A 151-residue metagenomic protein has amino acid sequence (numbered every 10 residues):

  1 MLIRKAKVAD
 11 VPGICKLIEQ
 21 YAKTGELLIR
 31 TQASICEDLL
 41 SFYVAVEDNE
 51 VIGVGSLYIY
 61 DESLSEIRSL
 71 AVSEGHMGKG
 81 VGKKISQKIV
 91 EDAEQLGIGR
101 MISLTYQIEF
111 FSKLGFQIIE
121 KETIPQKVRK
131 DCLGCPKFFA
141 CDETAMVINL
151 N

Functional and structural regions predicted by a protein language model:
M1-L2, Q95-M101: Short active-site oxyanion
L2-I14: A short beta-loop-alpha structural element at the N-terminal edge of CoA-dependent acyl/N-acetyltransferase catalytic
I18-V51: Active-site rim helix/loop that mediates acceptor-substrate recognition in acyltransferases
V44, E50-Y58, S63-A71: Conserved beta-strand in the GNAT
L70-M77, Y106-Q107: A short, internal acetyl-CoA/4′-phosphopantetheine-binding micro-motif in the GNAT/acyltransferase core
G78-A93, S103: Conserved acetyl-CoA-binding loop-helix of GNAT-fold acetyltransferases
T105-D131: Conserved active-site alpha-helix within GNAT-family acetyltransferase domains
I124-N151: C-terminal "cap" of GNAT-fold acetyltransferases
